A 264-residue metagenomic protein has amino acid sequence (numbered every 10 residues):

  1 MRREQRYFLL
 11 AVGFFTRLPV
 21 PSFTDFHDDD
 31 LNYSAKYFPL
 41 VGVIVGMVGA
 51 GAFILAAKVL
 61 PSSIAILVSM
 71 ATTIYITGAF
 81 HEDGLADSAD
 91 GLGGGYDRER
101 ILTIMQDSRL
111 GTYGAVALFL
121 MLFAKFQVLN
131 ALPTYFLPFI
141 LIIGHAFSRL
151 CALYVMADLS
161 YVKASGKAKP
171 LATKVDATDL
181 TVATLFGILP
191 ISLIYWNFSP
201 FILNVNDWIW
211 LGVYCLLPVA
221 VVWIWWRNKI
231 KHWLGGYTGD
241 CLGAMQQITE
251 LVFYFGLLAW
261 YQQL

Functional and structural regions predicted by a protein language model:
M1-G78, Y96, D107-S108, Y113-L264: Hydrophobic alpha-helical transmembrane segments
D83, G94, T103: Glycine/small-residue-rich loop that forms an oxyanion/phosphate-binding "nest" at active or ligand-binding sites
G91: Residues immediately C-terminal
R100-Q106: Coiled-coil dimerization/phosphotransfer module
